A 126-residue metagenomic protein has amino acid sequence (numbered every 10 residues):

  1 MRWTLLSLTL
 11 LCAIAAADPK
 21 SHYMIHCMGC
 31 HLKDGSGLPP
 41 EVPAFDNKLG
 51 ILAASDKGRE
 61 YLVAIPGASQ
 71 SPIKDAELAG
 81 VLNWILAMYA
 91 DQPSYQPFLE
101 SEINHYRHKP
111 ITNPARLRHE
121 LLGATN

Functional and structural regions predicted by a protein language model:
M1-L8: Sec-dependent signal peptide recognition, specifically the positively charged N-region followed immediately by
L11-I14: N-terminal signal peptide c-region/cleavage motif recognized by signal peptidases
A17-S36, A54, E60: Sequence/structural segment immediately N-terminal to covalent heme-attachment motifs in c-type and related
P19, A54-Y61, E77-L78, L99-E102 (+1 more regions): Stable alpha-helical elements in mature extracytoplasmic
S36-S71: Gly/Gly-Pro-rich "capping" loops immediately C-terminal to redox-active cysteine motifs in periplasmic/lumenal
Q70-G80, W84: Internal catalytic or translocation cores that form aromatic/hydrophobic pockets or channels for amphipathic metabolites
A76, A87-N126: Flexible coil segments in periplasmic/lumen-exposed cytochrome c-class electron-transfer proteins
